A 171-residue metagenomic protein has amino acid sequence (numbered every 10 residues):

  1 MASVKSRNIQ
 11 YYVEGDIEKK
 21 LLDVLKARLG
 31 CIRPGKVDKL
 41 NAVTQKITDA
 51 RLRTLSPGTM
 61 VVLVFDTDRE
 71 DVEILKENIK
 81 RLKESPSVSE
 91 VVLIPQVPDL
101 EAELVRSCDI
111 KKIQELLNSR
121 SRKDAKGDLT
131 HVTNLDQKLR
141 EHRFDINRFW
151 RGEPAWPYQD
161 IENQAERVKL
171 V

Functional and structural regions predicted by a protein language model:
M1-N8, K19-P34, T48-V62, T67-V171: C-terminal accessory helical subdomains adjacent to catalytic cores in phosphodiester- and nucleotide-handling enzymes
Q10, K36-V43: Conserved helicase/translocase motor-coupling segment
Y12-G15: Extended, compositionally biased accessory segments flanking or bridging domains
